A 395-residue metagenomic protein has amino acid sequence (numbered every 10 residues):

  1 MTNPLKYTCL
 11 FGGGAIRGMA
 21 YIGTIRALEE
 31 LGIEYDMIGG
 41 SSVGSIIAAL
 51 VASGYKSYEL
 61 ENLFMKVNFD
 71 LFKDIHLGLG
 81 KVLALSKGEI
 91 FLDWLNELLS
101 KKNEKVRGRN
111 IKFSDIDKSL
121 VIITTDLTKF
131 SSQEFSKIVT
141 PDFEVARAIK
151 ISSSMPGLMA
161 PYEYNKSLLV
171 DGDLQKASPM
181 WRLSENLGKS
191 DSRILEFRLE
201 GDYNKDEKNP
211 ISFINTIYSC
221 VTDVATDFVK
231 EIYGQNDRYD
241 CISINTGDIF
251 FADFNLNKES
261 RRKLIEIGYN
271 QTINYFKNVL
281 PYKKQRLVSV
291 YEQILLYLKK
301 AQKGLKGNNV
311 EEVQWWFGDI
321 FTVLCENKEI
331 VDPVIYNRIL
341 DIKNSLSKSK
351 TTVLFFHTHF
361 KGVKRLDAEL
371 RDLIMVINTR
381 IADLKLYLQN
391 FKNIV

Functional and structural regions predicted by a protein language model:
M1-S41, A49-V395: Patatin-like phospholipase
S45: Catalytic nucleophile loop
